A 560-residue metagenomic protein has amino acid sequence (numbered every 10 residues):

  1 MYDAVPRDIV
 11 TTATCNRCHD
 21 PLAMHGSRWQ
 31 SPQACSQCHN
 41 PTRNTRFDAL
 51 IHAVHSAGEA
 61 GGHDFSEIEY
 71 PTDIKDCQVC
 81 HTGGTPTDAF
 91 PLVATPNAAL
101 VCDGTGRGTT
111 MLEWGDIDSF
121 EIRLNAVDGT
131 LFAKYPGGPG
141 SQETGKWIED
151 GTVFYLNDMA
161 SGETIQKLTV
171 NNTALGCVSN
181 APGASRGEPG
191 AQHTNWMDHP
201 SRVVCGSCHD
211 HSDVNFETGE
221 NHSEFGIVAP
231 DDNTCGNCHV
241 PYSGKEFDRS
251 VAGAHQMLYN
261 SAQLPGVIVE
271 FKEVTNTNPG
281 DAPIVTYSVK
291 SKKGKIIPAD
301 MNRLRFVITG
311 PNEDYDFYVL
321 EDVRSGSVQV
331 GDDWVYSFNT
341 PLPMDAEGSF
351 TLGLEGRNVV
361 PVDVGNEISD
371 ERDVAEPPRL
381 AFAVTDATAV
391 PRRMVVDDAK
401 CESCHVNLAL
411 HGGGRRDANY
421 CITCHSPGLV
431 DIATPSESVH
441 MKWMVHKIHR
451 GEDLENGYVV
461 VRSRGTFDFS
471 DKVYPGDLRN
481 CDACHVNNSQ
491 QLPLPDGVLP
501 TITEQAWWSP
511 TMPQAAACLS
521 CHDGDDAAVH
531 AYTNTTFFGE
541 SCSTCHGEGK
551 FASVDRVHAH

Functional and structural regions predicted by a protein language model:
M1-P86, A174, A184-R202, D210 (+2 more regions): Extended surface/linker regions that mediate inter-domain or inter-protein docking in multi-component redox
G84-T85, D213, P241-S243, D525-D526 (+1 more regions): Acidic glycine-/aspartate-rich tracts in secreted/extracellular proteins
T87, F216-G219, E246-D248, P298 (+3 more regions): Extended hydrophobic-aromatic, low-complexity segments
D88-S185, H411: Extended, solvent-exposed regions of the mature portions of secreted/cell-surface glycoproteins
A94-V101, F271-T277, S325-V328: Short amphipathic beta-strand and strand-loop transition segments with alternating hydrophobic
G206, S212, N233-G236, Y242 (+4 more regions): Membrane-embedded alpha-helical bundles of multi-pass integral membrane proteins
A229-Q263: A eukaryote-biased signal for short, well-structured alpha-helical docking elements
Q256-P279: Low-complexity, acidic Ser/Thr/Pro/Gly-rich terminal tails and inter-domain linkers that flank the onset of structured
